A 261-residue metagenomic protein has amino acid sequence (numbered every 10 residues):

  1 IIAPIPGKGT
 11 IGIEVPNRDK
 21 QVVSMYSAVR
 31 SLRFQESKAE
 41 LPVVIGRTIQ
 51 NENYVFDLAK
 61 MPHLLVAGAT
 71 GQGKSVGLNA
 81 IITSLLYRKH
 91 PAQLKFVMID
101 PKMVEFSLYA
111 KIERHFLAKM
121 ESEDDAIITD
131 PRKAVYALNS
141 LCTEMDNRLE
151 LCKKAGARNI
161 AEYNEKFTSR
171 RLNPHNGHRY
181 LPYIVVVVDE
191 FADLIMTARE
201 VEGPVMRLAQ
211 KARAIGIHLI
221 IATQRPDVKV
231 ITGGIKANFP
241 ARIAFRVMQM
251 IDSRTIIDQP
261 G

Functional and structural regions predicted by a protein language model:
I2-E14, V22, S27-A157, N176 (+2 more regions): P-loop NTPase catalytic phosphate-binding loop
A157-T168: Short glycine-rich substrate-engagement loop in P-loop NTPases that contacts/grips substrate
Y163, P174-N176: Charged, low-hydrophobicity low-complexity segments
R171: Active-site nucleophile elbow and catalytic-triad environment of alpha/beta-hydrolase enzymes
